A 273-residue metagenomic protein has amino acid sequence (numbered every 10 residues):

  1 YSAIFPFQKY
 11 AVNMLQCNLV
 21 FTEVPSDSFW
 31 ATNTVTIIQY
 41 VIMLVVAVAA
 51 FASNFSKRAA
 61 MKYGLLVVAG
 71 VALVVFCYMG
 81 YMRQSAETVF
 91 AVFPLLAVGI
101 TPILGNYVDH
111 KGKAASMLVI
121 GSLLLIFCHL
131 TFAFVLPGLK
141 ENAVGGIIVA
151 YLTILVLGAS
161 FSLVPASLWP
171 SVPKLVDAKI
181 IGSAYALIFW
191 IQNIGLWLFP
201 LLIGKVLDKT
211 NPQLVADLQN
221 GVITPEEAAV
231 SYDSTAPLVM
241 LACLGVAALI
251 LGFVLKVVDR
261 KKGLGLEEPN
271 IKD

Functional and structural regions predicted by a protein language model:
Y1-I42, V46, A72-A97, T101 (+2 more regions): Extracytoplasmic gate region of multi-pass secondary transporters
N13, W169-L175: Intracellular helix-loop hinge segments at the cytoplasmic ends of transmembrane helices in 12-TM rocker-switch-type
W30, K205-G245: A membrane-interface helix-boundary motif in multi-pass transporters
A50-K57, I100-K113: Helix-to-loop junctions at the C-terminal end of transmembrane segments in multipass secondary transporters
N54, A133, A228-D273: Multi-pass alpha-helical transporter architecture, strongest for 12-TM Major Facilitator/SLC carriers used
A69-L73, Y78-G80, S85, A91-P94 (+1 more regions): C-terminal transmembrane helical hairpin of 12-TM major facilitator-type secondary transporters
A91-L95, L123, A186-I194: Transmembrane alpha-helical cores of Major Facilitator Superfamily
A178-P212: A late C-terminal transmembrane helix in Major Facilitator Superfamily
